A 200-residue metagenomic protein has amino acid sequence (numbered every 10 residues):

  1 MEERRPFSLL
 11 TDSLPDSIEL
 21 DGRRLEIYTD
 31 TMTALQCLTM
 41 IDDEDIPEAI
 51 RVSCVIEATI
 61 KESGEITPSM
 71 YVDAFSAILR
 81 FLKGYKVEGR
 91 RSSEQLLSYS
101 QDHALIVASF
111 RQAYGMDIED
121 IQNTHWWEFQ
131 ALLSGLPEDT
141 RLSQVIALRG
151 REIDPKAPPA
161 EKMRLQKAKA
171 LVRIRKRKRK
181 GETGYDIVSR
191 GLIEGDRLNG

Functional and structural regions predicted by a protein language model:
M1-E26, M40-D45, V52-G200: Charged interaction scaffolds used for protein-protein
T31-P47: Short, surface-exposed, low-complexity cationic segments
